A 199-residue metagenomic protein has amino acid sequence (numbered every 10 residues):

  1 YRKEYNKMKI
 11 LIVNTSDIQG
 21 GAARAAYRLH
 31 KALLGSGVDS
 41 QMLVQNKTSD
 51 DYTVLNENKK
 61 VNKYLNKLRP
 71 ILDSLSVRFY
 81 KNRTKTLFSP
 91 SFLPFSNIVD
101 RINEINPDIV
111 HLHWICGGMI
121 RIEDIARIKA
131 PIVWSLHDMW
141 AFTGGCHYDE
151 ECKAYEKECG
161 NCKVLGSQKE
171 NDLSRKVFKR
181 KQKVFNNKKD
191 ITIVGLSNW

Functional and structural regions predicted by a protein language model:
Y1-K7: Short, Lys/Arg-enriched N-terminal segments with co-localized hydrophobic residues within the first ~10-30 amino acids
M8-W199: Catalytic cores of nucleotide-sugar-dependent glycosyltransferases that transfer UDP/GDP/TDP-activated
